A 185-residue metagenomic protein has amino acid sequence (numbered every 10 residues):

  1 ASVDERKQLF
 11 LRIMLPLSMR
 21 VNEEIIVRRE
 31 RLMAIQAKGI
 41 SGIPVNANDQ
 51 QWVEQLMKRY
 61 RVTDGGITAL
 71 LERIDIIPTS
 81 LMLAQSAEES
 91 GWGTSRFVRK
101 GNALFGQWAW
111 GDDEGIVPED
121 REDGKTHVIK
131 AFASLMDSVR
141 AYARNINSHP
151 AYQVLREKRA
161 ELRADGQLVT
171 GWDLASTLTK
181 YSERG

Functional and structural regions predicted by a protein language model:
A1-A84, E88-G185: Catalytic cores of secreted/periplasmic lytic hydrolases that degrade extracellular macromolecules
